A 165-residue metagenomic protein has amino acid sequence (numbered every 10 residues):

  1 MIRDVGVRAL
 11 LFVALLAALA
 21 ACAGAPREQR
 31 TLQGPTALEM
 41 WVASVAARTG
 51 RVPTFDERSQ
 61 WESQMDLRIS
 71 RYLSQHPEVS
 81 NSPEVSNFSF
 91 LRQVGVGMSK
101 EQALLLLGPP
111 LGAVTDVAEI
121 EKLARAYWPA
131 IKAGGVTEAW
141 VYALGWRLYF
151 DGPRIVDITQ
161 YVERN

Functional and structural regions predicted by a protein language model:
M1-L11: Bacterial N-terminal signal peptides that target proteins for export
L19-A21: C-terminal motif of bacterial Sec signal peptides marking the signal peptidase cleavage site
A23-N165: Residues within mature, well-folded domains
